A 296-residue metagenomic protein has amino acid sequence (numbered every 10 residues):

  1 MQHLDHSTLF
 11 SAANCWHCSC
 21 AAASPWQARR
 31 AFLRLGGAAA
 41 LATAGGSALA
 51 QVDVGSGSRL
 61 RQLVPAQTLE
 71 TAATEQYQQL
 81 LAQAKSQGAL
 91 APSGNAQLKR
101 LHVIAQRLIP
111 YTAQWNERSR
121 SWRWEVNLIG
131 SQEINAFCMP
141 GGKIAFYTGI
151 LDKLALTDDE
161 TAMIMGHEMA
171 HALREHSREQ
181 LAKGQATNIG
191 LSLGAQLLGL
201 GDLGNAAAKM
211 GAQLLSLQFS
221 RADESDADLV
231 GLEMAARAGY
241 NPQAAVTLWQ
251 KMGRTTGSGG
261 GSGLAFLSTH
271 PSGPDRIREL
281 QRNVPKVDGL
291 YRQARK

Functional and structural regions predicted by a protein language model:
Q2-K296: A Zn2+-metalloprotease active-site environment signal
